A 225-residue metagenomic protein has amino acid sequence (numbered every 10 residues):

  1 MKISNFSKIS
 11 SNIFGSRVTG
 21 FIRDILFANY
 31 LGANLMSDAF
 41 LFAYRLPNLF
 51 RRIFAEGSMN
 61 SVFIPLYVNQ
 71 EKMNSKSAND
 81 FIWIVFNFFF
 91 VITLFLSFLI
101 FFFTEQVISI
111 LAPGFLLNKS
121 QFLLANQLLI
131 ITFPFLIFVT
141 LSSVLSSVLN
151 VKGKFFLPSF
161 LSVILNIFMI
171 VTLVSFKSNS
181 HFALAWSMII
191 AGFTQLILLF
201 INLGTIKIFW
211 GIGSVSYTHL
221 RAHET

Functional and structural regions predicted by a protein language model:
M1-R221: Membrane-embedded alpha-helical bundles of multi-pass transporters/translocases, especially carrier/permease families
